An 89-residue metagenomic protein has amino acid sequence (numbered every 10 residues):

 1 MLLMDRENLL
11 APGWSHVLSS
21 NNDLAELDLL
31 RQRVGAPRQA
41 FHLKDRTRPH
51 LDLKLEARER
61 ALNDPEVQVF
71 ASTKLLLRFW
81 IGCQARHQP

Functional and structural regions predicted by a protein language model:
M1-L2, W14-H16, R33, P37-Q39 (+3 more regions): Terminal leader/tail segments of proteins
M1-L30: The feature represents the first ordered module of a protein
A11-W14, F41-K44, R86-H87: A short, structure-level motif marking secondary-structure boundaries and short turns
N21-R46, N63: A short, structured beta-strand/loop element
T47-P89: Short, compact, well-ordered microdomains
